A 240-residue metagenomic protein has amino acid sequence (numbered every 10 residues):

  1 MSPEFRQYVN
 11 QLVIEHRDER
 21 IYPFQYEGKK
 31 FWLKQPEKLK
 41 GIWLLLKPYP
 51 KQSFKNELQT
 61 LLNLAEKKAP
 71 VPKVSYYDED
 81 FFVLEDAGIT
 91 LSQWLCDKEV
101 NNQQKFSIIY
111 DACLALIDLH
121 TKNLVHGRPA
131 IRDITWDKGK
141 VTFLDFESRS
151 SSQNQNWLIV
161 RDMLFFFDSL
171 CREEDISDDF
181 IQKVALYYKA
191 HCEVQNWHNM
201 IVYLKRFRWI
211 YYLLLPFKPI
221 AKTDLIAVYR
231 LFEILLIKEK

Functional and structural regions predicted by a protein language model:
M1-Y8: A short, low-complexity linker immediately N-terminal to eukaryotic Hanks-type protein kinase catalytic domains
N10-L12, R17-K55: ATP-binding glycine-rich loop module of kinase domains
P23, V83-D86, W136: Conserved hydrophobic "DFG−1" position in protein kinase catalytic cores
E37, S53, P72-I109: Conserved structural core of kinase catalytic domains
L46, D97-N101, E147-Q155: Short helix/strand-bridging catalytic loops that position acidic/His residues to coordinate divalent metals and engage
F54-A69, L95-R132, D137, V141: Conserved kinase catalytic-core helix
T142, F146-K240: C-lobe/activation-segment region of protein kinase-like
